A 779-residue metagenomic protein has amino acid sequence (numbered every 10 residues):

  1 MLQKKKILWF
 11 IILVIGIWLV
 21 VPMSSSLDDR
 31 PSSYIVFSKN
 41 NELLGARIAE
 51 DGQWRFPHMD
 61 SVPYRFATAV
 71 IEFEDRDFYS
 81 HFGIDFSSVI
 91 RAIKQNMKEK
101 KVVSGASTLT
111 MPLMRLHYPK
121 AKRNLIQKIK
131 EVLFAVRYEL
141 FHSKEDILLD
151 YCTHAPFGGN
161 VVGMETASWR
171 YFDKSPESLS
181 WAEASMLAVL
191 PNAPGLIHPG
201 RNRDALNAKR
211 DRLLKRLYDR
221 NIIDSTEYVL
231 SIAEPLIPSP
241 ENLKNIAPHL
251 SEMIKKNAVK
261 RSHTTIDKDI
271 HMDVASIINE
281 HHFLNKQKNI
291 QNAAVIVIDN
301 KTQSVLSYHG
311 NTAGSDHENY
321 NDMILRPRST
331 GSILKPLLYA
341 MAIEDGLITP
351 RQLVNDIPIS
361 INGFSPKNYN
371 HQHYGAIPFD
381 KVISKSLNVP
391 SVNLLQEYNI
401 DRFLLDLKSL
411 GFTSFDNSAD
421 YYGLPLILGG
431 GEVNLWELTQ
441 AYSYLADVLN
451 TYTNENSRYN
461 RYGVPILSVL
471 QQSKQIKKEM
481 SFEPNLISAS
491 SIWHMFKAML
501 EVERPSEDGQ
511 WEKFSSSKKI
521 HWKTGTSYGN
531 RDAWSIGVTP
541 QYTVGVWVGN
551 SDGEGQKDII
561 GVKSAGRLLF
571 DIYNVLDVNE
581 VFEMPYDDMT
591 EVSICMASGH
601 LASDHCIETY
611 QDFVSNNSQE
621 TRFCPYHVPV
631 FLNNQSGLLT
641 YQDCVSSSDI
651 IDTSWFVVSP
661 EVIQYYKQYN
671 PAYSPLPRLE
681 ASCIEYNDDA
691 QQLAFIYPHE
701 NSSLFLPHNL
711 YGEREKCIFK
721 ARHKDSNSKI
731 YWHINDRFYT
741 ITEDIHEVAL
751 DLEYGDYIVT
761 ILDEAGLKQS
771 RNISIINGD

Functional and structural regions predicted by a protein language model:
M1-K4, Q471-M480, K519-D779: Soluble, non-transmembrane domains of envelope/secretory-pathway proteins that act on or interact with carbohydrate
L2-K288, N300-L306, N311, D356-I357 (+2 more regions): Juxtamembrane regions of bacterial inner-membrane/periplasmic proteins, predominantly the peptidoglycan biogenesis
I35, E42-R55, T166, G195-P199 (+7 more regions): Short pre-catalytic segments that frame enzyme active sites
N41, V70, L113, I147 (+16 more regions): Residue-level preference for non-acidic, small/hydrophobic
K98-R123, E177, S239-N257, I348-F403 (+2 more regions): Conserved catalytic neighborhood of penicillin-recognizing serine enzymes
R115, P119, T153-N160, E177 (+12 more regions): Glycine-rich, acidic and aromatic/proline-enriched surface loops and short helix-turn segments that act as binding
G200, L206, P235-L236, F412-L486 (+3 more regions): Active-site-proximal helix/loop microenvironment of the serine DD-peptidase/beta-lactamase transpeptidase fold
D273-A294, I298-N300, E507-G537: Flexible, glycine/threonine-enriched loop-and-boundary segments that flank and lead into catalytic domains of large
